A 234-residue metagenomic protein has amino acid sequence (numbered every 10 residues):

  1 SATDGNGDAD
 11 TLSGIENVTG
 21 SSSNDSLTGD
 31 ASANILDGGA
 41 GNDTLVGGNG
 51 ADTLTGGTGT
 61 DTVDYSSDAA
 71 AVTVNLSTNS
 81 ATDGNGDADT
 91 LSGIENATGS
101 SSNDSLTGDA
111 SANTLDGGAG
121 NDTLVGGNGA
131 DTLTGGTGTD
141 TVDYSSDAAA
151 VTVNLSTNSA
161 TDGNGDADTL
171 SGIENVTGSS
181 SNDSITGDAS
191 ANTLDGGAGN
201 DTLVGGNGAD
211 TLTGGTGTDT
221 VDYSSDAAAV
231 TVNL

Functional and structural regions predicted by a protein language model:
S1, S13, S21-S26, S32 (+11 more regions): Ser/Thr/Pro-rich low-complexity tandem-repeat tracts
S1-D8, T58-D87, T137-D166, T216-L234: GD-rich hexapeptide-repeat beta-solenoids
G5, G20, G29, G38 (+17 more regions): Glycine-centered beta-turn/loop sites at beta-strand termini
A9-L12, E16, A88-L91, E95 (+2 more regions): Low-complexity acidic/polar repeat-biased segments
N17, N24, A33, N42 (+15 more regions): Consensus positions within tandem repeat domains that build extended binding/scaffold surfaces
